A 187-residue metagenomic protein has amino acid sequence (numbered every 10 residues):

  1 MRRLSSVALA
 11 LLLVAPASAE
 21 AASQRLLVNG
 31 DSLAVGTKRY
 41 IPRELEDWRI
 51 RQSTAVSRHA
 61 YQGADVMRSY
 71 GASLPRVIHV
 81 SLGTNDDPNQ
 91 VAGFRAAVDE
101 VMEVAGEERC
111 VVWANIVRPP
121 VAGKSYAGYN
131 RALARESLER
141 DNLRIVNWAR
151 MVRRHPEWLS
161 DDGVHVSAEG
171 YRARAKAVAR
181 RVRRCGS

Functional and structural regions predicted by a protein language model:
M1-L4: Positively charged n-region of N-terminal signal peptides that target proteins for export
S6-P16: Bacterial N-terminal signal peptides
A17-A21: Sec/Tat signal peptide C-region and signal peptidase I cleavage site
A22-E100, P119-G128: Conserved SGNH/GDSL esterase-like catalytic core that processes O-acyl groups on lipids and polysaccharides
L27-N29, V112, R144-V146: Hydrophobic/aromatic beta-strand patches that form the interior of the parallel beta-sheet core in alpha/beta enzyme
S53-A55, A114, V146-M151: Conserved beta-strand termini and adjacent loop/short-helix elements that scaffold enzyme active sites in alpha/beta
G106-C110: A short helix->loop->beta-strand "cap" motif at the edges of active sites that frequently abuts
P119-S187: Catalytic His-Asp segment of secreted/periplasmic serine-dependent ester chemistry enzymes
